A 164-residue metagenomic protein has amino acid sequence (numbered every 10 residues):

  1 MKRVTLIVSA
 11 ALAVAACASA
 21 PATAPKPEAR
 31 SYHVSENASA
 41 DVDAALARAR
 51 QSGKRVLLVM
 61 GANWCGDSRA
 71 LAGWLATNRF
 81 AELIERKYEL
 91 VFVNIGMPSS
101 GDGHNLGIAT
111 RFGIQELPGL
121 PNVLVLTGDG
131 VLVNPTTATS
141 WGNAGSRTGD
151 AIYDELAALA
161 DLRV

Functional and structural regions predicted by a protein language model:
M1-I7: Bacterial N-terminal signal peptides that target proteins for export
P21-A45: N-terminal "domain-start" segment that seeds a small globular fold
E36, F80-N105: Thiol-based oxidoreductase modules, predominantly thioredoxin-like and allied folds used for disulfide exchange
S52-C65: Short active-site neighborhood of thiol/selenol oxidoreductases, capturing the structured segment around
R55, L106-L126: Structural micro-motif
S68-L83: Typically the conserved alpha-helix immediately C-terminal to a functionally engaged Cys/Sec in thioredoxin-like
L117-V164: Non-catalytic, surface beta->alpha helical segment in thiol-disulfide oxidoreductase systems
